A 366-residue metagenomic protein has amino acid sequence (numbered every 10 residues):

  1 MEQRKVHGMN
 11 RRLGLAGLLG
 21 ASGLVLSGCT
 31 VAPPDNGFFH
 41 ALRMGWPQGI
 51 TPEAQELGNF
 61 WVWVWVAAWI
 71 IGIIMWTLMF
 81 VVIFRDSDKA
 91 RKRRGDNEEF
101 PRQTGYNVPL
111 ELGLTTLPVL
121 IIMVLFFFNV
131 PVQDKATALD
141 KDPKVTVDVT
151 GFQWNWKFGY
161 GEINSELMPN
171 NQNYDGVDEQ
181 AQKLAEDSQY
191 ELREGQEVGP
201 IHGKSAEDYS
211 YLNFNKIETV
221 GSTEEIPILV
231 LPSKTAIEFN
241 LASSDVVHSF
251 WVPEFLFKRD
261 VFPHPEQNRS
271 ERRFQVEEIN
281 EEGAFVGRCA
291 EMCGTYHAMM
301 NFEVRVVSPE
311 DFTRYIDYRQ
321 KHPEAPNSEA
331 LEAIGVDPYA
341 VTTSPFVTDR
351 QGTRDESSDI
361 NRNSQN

Functional and structural regions predicted by a protein language model:
E2-M75: Hydrophobic alpha-helical segments
T30-F60, I83-N366: Non-transmembrane, membrane-proximal soluble domains of secreted or membrane proteins
I74-R85: Central hydrophobic cores of alpha-helical transmembrane segments in multi-pass inner-membrane proteins across all
